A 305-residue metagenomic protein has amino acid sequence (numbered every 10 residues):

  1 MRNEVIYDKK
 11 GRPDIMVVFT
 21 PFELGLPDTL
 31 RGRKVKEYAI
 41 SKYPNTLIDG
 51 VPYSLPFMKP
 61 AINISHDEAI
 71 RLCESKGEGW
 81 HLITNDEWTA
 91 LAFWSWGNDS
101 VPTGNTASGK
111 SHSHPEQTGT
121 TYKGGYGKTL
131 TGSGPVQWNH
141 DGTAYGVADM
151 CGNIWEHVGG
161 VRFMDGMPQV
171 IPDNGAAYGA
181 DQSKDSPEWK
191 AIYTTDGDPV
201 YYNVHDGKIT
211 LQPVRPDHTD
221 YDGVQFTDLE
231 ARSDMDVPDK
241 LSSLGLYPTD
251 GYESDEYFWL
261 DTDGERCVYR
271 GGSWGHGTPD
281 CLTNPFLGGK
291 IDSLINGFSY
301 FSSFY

Functional and structural regions predicted by a protein language model:
M1-G32, W88-T89, G97-Y126, S254 (+1 more regions): Proteins with a high burden of low-complexity, intrinsically disordered sequence enriched in S/T/G/P/A and R, requiring
N3-G79, D165-Q212, R266-V268, N296-F301: Extracellular adhesion/carbohydrate-recognition regions
I6, P27, I70, P135-Q137 (+4 more regions): Short, well-ordered helical secondary-structure segments
P27-M150: Short aromatic-cysteine micro-motif
W96-V101, R162, I171-D173: Short secondary-structure boundary/capping segments
T120-K128, M150, I154-R162, K184-Y305: C-terminal, surface-exposed recognition/capping segments
